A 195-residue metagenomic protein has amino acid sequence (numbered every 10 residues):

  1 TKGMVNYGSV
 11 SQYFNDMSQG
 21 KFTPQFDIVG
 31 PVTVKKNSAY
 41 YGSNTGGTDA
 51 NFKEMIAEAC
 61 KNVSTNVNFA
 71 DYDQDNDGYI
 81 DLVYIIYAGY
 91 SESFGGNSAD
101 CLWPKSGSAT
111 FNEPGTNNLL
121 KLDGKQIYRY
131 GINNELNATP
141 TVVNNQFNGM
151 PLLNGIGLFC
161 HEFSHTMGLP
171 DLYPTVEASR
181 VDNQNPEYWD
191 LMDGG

Functional and structural regions predicted by a protein language model:
T1-N185, W189, D193: Active-site-proximal segment of zinc-dependent metalloprotease catalytic domains
